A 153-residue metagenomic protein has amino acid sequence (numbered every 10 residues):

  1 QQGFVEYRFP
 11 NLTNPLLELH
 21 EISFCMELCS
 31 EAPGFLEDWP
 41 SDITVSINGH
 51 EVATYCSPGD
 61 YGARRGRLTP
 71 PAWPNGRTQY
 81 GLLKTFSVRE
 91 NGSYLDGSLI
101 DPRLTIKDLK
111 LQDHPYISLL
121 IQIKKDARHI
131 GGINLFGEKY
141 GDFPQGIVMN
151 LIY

Functional and structural regions predicted by a protein language model:
Q1-P74: Mid-protein regulatory/catalytic core that forms ligand/cofactor-binding pockets and protein-protein interaction
Q1-Q2, Q79, Q112, Q122 (+1 more regions): Residue-identity detector for glutamine
H20-F24, T105-K107, D113-D126: Short, well-structured beta-strand segments within conserved domains
V45, I117-I121, M149: Hydrophobic beta-strand residues in large extracellular and virion-surface proteins
S57-Q112, H129-G131: Extended, solvent-exposed segments with strong compositional bias
Q122-Y153: Proprotein-processing/basic-patch segments
